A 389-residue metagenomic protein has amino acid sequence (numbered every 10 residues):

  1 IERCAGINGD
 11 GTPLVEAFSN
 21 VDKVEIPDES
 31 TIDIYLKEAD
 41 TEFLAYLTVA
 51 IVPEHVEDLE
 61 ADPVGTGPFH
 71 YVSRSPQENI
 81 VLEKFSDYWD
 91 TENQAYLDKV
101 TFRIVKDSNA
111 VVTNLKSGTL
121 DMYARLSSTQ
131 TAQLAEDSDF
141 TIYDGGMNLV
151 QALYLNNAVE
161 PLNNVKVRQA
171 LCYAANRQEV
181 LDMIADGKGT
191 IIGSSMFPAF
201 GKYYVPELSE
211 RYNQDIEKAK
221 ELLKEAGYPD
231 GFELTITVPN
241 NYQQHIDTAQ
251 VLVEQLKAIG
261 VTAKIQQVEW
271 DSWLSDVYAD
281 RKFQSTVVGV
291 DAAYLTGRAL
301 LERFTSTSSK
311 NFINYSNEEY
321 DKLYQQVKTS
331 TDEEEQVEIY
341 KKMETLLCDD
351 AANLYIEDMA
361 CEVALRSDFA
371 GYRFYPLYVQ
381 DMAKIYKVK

Functional and structural regions predicted by a protein language model:
E2, E29-T31, G67-P68, Y96-K99 (+4 more regions): Alpha-helical secondary-structure segments
P13-E54: Surface-exposed binding/hinge segments that line and control ligand-binding clefts or catalytic entry sites
E29, E42-K99, D107-N109, E217 (+1 more regions): Gly/Pro-rich hinge or "lid" segments in bacterial periplasmic/extracellular proteins
I32-I34, G67-H70, N79-V81, L97-I104 (+3 more regions): Short, well-ordered beta-strand elements
D87-Q133, T262: Ligand-site clamp/hinge motif
N109-T119, Q133-D137, K166, D247-I259 (+1 more regions): Short helices/loops that flank or line small-molecule/ion binding pockets
A174-K202, Q244-V253, L274-K389: Detector for C-terminal structural segments
T190-E225, Q243-H245: Structural transition elements
